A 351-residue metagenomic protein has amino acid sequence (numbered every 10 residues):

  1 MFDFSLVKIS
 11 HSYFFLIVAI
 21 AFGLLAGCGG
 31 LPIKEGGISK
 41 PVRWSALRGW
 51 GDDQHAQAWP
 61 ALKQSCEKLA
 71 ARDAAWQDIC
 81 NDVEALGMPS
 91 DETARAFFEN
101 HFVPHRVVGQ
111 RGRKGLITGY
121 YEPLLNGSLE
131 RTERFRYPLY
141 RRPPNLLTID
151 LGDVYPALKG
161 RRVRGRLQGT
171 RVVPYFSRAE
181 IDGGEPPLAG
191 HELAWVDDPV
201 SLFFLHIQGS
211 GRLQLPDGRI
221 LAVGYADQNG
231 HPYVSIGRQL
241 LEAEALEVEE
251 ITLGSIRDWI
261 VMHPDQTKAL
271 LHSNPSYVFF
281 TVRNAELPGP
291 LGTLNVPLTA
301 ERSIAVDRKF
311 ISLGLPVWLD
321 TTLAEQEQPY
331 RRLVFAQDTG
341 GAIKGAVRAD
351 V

Functional and structural regions predicted by a protein language model:
F2-F15: Bacterial N-terminal signal peptides that target proteins for export
F15-A21: Sec-dependent N-terminal signal peptides
A21-F22, D73, P329: Residue-level signal for mature regions of secreted extracellular proteins and peptides
L25-G27: C-terminal motif of bacterial Sec signal peptides marking the signal peptidase cleavage site
G29-G30, K40, R48-A58, E286-V351: C-terminal soluble interaction/assembly domains
I33-E35: Boundary at the C-terminal end of the N-terminal hydrophobic targeting segment
I38-N284, G292: Secretory/export targeting leaders with adjacent low-complexity proregions
